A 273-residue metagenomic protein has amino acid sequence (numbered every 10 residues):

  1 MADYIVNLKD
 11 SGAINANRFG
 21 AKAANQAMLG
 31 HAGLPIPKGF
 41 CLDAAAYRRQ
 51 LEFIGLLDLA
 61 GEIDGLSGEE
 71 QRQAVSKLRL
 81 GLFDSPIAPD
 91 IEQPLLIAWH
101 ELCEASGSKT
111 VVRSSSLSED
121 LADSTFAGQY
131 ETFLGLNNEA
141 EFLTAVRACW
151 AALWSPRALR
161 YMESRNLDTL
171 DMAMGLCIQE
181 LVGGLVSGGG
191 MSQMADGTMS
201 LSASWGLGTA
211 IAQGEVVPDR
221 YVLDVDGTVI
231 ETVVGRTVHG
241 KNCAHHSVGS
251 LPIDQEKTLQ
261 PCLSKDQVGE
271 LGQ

Functional and structural regions predicted by a protein language model:
M1-C177, G184-V186, L251-Q273: N-terminal beta-alpha lobe that positions the nucleotide/phosphoryl donor in ATP/NTP-coupled carboxylate activation
I14-N15, G33, A122, F126 (+4 more regions): N-terminal hydrophobic or amphipathic segments with adjacent small-residue motifs that include Sec signal peptides
S116, E180-V182, S204-W205, G227: A broadly conserved detector of short glycine/acidic/proline-rich loop/turn motifs that flank catalytic sites and bind
D123-S124, G189, I211-E215: Short conserved micro-motifs at the rims of enzyme active sites and ligand-binding pockets
E131, E180, G189-L207, Y221: Short beta-strand elements
N137-N138, Q193-G197, D224-G227: Short acidic-glycine loop/turn motifs at beta-strand connectors
S202-Q273: Conserved catalytic alpha/beta cores of large enzymes that bind or transform nucleotide phosphates and polynucleotides
